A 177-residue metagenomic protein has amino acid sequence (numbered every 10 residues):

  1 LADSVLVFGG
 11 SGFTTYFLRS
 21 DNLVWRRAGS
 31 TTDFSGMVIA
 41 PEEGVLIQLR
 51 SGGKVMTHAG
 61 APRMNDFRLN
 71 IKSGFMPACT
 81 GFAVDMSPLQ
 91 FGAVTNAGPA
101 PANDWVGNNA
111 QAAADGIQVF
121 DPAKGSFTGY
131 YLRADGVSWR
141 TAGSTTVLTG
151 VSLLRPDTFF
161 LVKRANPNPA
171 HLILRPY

Functional and structural regions predicted by a protein language model:
L1, G9, G36-Q111, L154-Y177: A short, polar beta-strand/turn micro-motif
V5-V7, Y16-F17, I47, I117-V119 (+2 more regions): Fold-core signature of tandem repeat domains
S11-P41, G125-P156: A cross-kingdom feature marking solvent-exposed beta-strand/loop segments within repeated, beta-rich binding/scaffold
D85-G143: Intrinsically disordered, low-complexity segments enriched in Gly and acidic/Ser/Thr residues that form flexible
